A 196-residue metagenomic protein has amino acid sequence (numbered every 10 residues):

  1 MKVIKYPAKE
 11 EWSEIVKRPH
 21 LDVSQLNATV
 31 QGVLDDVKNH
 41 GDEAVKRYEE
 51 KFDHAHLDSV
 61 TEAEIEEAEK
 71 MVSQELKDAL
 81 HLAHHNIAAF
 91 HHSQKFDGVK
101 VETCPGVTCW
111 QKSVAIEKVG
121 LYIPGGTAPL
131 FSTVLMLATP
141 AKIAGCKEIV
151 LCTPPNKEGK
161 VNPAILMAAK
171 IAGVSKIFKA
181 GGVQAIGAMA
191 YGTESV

Functional and structural regions predicted by a protein language model:
M1-E117: N-terminal Rossmann-like NAD(P)+-binding subdomain of aldehyde/semialdehyde dehydrogenases
M1-S13, P163-G173, I177: Active-site-proximal helix-loop elements at catalytic-domain edges
Q31, K46, H84, A88 (+5 more regions): Predominant activation on well-ordered alpha-helical scaffold segments within soluble catalytic domains
K38, C152, K179: Active-site-adjacent beta-strand anchor residues
G41, K147, S175: Short acidic/polar active-site loop segments enriched in Thr and Asp
F52, N156-K157, Q184: Positions that flank functional sites
V101-M167: Conserved small-residue-rich beta-alpha loop and adjacent elements that most often cradle the phosphate/pyrophosphate
G173-V196: Conserved NAD(P)+-binding/catalytic subdomain of aldehyde/semialdehyde dehydrogenases
